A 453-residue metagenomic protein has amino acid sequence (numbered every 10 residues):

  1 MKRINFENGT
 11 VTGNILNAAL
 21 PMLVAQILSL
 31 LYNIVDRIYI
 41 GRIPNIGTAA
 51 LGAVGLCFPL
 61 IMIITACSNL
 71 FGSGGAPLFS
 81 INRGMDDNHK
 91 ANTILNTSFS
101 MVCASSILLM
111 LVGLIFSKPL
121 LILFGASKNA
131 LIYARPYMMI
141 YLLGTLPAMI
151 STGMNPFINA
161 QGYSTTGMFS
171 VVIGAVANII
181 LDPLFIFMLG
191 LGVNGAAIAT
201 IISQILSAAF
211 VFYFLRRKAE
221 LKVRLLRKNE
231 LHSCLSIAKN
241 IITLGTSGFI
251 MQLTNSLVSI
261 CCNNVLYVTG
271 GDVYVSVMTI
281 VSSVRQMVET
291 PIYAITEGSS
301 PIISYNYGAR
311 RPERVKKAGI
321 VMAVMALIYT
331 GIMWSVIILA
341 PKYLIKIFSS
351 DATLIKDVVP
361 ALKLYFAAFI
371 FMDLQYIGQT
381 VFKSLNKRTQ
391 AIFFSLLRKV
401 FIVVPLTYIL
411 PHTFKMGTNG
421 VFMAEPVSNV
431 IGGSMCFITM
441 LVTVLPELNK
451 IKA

Functional and structural regions predicted by a protein language model:
M1-A19, F79-G144, G190-G245, I303-A368 (+1 more regions): Short alpha-helical transmembrane segments in multi-pass integral membrane proteins
E7-I38, R42-I46, P59-G74, L78 (+6 more regions): N-terminal transmembrane alpha-helices
N17-D36, I140, S151, G174 (+5 more regions): Transmembrane helical elements of multi-pass membrane transporters/channels
L23, I27, L31, V35 (+18 more regions): Generic alpha-helical transmembrane segments of integral inner-membrane proteins, especially permease/transport modules
I27, L31-G52, L121-K128, L184-L191 (+5 more regions): Helix-terminus/linker motif at the lipid-water interface of multi-pass membrane proteins
I40-M62, N129-Y133, V193-N194, S236-L244 (+5 more regions): Interfacial/gating helices of multi-pass transporter permease domains
L51-L111, A148-G167, N263, V277-S335 (+2 more regions): Small-residue-rich hydrophobic transmembrane alpha-helices
N69-G72, Y141-N159, G167-N178, A196-V211 (+5 more regions): Short runs within selected transmembrane alpha-helices of multi-pass transporters and secretion channels
